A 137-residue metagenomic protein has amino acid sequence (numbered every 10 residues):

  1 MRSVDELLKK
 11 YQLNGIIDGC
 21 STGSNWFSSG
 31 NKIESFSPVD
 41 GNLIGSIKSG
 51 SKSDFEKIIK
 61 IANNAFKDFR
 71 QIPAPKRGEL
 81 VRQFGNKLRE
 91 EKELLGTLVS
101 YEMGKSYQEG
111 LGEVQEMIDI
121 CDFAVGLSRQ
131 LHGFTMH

Functional and structural regions predicted by a protein language model:
M1-S46, E79, Q83, G133-H137: Terminal low-complexity tails and localization/encapsulation signals of metabolic enzymes
I44-H132: Glycine-rich loop-to-alpha-helix module at the N-terminal edge of alpha/beta enzyme cores
